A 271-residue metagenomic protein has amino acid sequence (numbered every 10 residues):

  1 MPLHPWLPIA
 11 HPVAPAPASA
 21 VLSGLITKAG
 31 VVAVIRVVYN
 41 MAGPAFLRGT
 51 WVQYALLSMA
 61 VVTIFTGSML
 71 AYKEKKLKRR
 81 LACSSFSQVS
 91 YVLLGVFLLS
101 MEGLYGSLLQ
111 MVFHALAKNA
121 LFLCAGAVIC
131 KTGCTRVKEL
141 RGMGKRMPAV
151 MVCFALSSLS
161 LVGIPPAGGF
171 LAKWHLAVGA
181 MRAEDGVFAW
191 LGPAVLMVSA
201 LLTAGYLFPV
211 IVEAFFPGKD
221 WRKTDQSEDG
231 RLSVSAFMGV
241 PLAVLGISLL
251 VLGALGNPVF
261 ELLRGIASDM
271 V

Functional and structural regions predicted by a protein language model:
M1-W174, V178-V212: Hydrophobic transmembrane alpha-helices and their helix-loop junctions in integral membrane proteins
A14, G144-V150, A200, L207-V271: Cytoplasmic/organellar membrane-interface segments at the starts of transmembrane helices in multi-pass inner-membrane
